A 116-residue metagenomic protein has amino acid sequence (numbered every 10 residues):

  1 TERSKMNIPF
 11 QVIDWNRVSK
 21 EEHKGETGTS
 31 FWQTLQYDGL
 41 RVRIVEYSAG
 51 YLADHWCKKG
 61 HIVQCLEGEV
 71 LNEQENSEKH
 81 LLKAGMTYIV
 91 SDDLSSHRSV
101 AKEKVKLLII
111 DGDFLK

Functional and structural regions predicted by a protein language model:
T1-R43: A short, N-terminal "cap"/entry segment at the start of jelly-roll beta-barrel domains of the cupin/DSBH fold
D38-C57, S91-L94: Conserved short histidine dyad/triad with adjacent acidic residue
D54-H55, N72-E73, V90, S95-K102: Short beta-strand His + acidic residue motifs that chelate non-heme Fe in jelly-roll/DSBH and cupin folds
W56-N72: Short, conserved beta-strand element in jelly-roll/cupin
I62, E69, S96, K104-K106: Structural motif
N76-D93: Short acidic-glycine-tyrosine-enriched beta hairpin
I89-V90, E103-K116: A short hydrophobic beta-strand segment most commonly corresponding to one strand of the jelly-roll/cupin
